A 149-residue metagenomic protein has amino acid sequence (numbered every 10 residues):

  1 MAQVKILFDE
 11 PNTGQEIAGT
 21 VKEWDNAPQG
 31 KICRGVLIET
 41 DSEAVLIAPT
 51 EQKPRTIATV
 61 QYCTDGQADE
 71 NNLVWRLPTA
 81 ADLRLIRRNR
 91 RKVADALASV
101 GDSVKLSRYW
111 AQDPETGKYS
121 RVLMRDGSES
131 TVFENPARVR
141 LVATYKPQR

Functional and structural regions predicted by a protein language model:
M1, Q148-R149: Short, solvent-exposed mixed-charge patches
M1-W75, Y119-M124, N135-V142: Extracellular adhesion/carbohydrate-recognition regions
A18-G19, S42, D95, E115 (+1 more regions): Intrinsically disordered, low-complexity segments enriched in glycine/proline and serine/threonine
V60-R76, A80-N135, V142-K146: An exposed tryptophan-centered "aromatic clamp" motif
